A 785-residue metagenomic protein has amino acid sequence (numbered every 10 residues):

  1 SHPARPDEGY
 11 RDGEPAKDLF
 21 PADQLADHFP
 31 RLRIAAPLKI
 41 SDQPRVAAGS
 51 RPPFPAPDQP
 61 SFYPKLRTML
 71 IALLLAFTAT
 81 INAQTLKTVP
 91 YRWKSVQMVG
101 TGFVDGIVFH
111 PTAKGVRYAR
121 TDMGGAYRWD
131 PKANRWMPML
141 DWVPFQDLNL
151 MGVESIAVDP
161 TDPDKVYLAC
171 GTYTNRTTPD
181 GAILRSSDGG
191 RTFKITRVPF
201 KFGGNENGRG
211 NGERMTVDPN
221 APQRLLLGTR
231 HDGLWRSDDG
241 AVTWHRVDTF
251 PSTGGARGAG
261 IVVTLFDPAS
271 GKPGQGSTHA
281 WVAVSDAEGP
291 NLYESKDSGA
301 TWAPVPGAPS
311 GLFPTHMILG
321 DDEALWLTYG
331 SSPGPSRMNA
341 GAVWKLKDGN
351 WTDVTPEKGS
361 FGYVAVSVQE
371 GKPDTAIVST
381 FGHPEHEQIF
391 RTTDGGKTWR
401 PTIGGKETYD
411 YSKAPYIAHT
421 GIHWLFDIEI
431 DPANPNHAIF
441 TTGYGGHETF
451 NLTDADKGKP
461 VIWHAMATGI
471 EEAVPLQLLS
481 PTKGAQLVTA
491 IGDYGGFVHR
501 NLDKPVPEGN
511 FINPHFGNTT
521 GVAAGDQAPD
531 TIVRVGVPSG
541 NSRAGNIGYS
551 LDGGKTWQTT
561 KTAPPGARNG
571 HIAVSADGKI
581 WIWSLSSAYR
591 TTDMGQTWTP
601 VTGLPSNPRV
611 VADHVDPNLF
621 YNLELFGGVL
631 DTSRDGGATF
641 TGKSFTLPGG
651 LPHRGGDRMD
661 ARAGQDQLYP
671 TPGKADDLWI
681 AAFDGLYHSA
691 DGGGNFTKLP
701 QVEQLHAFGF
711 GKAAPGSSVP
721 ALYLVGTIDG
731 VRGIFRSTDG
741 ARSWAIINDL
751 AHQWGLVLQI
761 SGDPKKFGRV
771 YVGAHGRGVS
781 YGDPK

Functional and structural regions predicted by a protein language model:
V96-G124, P432: Beta-strand-rich domains and repeat architectures in extracellular enzymes and scaffolds, especially beta-propellers
G102-G106, L150-A157, G208-R214, G258-L265 (+7 more regions): Signature of short aromatic-glycine-proline-rich micro-motifs recurring in repeat-based ectodomains
G124-G125, T172-T177, D232-G233, D286-G289 (+9 more regions): Short glycine/acidic-enriched loop and turn motifs that connect beta-strands
R128-D130, P160, S186-S187, S237-D238 (+13 more regions): Conserved Ser/Thr-centered positions that define the repeating blades of beta-propeller domains
D141-D147, R197-E206, F250-G254, P401-H419 (+2 more regions): Surface-exposed loop and turn segments in beta-propeller and other repeat-based domains that flank or scaffold
F361, Y409-Y416, A465-L478, N513-T520 (+3 more regions): Conserved blade-ending motifs and adjacent loop-strand segments that build the rim/top face of beta-propeller domains
H423-H437, T441-G446, P670-A690, F696-G740: Loop/turn-rich, solvent-exposed surfaces of beta-rich toroidal or solenoidal domains
G755-K785: Blade-level signature of beta-propeller repeat domains, shared across WD40, Kelch, NHL, RCC1 and BNR/Asp-box propellers
